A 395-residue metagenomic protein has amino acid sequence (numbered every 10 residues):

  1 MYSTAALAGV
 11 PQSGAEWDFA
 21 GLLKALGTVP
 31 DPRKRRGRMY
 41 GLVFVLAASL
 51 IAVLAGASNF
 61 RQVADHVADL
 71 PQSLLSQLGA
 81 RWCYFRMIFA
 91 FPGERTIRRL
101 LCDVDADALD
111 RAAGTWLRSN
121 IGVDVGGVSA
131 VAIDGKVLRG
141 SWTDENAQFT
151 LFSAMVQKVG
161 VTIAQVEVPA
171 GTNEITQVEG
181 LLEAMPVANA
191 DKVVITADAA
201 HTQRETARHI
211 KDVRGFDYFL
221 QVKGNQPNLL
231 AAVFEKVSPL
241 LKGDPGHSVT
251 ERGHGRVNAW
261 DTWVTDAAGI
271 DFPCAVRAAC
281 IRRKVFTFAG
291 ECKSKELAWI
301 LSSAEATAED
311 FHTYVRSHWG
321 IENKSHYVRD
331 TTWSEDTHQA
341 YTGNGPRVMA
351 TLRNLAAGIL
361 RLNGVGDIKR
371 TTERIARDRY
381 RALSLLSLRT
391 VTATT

Functional and structural regions predicted by a protein language model:
M1-A132, L138-S141, S153-Q165, E179 (+2 more regions): Dynamic "connector" segments at or just before major functional cores
A48, V63, G93, V131-K136 (+8 more regions): Short, conserved catalytic/metal-binding motifs centered on acidic residues
G126-V128, F149, V161-I163, A190-K192 (+1 more regions): A general structural motif
T143-T150, K293-S294: Short, flexible loop/turn motifs enriched in small residues
A147-T150, R204-G224: A short alpha/beta connector and helix-capping loop motif
I175-V194, E205-D212: Short, basic/hydrophobic alpha-helical segments
D217-S317: An anionic, glycine-rich sequence signature occurring as long contiguous blocks
C280-L360: A C-terminal functional module that forms or caps the active site or interfaces directly with catalytic machinery
